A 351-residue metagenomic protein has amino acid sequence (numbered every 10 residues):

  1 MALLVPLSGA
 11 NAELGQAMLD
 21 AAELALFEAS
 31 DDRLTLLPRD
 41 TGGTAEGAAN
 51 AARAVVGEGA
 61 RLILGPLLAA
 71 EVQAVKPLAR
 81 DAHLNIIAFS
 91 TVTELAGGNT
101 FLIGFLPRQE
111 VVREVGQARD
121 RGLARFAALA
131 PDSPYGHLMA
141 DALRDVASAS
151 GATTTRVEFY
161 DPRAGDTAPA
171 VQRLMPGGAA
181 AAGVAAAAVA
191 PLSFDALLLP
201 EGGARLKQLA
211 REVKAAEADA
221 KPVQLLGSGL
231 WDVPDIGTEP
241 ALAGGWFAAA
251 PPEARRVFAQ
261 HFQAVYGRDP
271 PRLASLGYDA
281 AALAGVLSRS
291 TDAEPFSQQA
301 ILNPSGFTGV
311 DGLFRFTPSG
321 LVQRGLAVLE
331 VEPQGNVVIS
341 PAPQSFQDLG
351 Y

Functional and structural regions predicted by a protein language model:
M1-Y351: Extracytosolic ligand-binding ectodomains
